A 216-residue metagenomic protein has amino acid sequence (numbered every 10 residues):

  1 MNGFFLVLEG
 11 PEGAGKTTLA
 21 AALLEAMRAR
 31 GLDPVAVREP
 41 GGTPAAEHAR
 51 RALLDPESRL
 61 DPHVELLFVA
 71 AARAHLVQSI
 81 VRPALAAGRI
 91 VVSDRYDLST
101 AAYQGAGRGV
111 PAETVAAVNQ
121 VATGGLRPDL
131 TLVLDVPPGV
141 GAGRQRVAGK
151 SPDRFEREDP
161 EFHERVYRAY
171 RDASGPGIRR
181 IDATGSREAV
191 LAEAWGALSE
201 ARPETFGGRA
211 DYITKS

Functional and structural regions predicted by a protein language model:
N2-F5: Pre-Walker A (Motif I) flank of P-loop NTPase domains
L8: Hydrophobic anchor at the beta1->P-loop junction of P-loop NTPases
G13: Walker A (P-loop) phosphate-binding loop of P-loop NTPases
K16: Conserved lysine of the Walker
L19: Hydrophobic positions on the alpha1 helix immediately C-terminal to the Walker A/P-loop
A22-L24, G139-S216: NTP-dependent small-molecule kinase module
R30-T123: ATP-dependent small-molecule kinase phosphotransfer cores that center on conserved nucleotide phosphate-binding segments
T100-R168: A glycine- and Lys/Arg-enriched "phosphate-lid" helix/loop adjacent to the NTP-binding pocket of small-molecule kinases
